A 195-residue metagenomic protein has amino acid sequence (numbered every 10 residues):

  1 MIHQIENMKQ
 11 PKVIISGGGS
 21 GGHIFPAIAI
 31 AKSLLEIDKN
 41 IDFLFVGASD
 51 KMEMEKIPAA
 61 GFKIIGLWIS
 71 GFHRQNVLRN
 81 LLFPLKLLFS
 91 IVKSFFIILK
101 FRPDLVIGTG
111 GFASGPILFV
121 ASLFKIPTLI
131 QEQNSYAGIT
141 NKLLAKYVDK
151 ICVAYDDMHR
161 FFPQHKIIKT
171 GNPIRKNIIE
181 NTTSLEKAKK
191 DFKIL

Functional and structural regions predicted by a protein language model:
Q4-P11, I57, T183-L195: Nucleotide-sugar donor-binding and catalytic loop/hinge architecture of NDP-sugar-dependent glycosyltransferases
Q10-G18, E36-K86, N172-I174, F192: Conserved nucleotide-sugar phosphate-binding/catalytic loop shared by glycosyltransferases and other
I14, L44, V106-I107, L129 (+1 more regions): Structural detector of well-ordered beta-strand residues that form the stable sheet scaffold of enzyme domains
H23-L35: Short amphipathic alpha-helix
D38, I97-R102, I194-L195: Glycine-rich phosphate-binding loop signature in dinucleotide/nucleotide-binding domains
D50-E55, P103-F124: An aromatic- and histidine-rich active-site surface loop
F72-L105, L123: An amphipathic, basic-hydrophobic alpha-helix
S122-L185, I194: Active-site-proximal region of nucleotide-activated glycan assembly enzymes, centered on histidine/acidic-rich loops
